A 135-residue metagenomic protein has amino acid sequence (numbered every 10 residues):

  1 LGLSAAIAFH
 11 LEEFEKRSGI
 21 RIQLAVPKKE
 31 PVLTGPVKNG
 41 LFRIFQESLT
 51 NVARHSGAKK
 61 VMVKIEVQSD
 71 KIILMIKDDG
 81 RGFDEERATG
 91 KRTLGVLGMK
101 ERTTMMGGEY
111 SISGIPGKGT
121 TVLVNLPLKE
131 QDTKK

Functional and structural regions predicted by a protein language model:
L1-K135: Coiled-coil dimerization/phosphotransfer module
